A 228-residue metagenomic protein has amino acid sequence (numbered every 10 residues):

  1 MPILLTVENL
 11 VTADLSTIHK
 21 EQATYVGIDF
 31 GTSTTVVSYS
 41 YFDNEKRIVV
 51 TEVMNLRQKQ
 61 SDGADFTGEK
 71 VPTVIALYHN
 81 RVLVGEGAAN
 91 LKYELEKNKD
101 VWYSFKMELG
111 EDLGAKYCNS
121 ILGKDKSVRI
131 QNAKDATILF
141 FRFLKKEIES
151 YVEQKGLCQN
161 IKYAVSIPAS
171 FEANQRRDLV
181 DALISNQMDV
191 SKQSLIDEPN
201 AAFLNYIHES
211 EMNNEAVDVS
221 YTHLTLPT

Functional and structural regions predicted by a protein language model:
M1-I28, S33, V37, Y41 (+2 more regions): N-terminal glycine/serine-rich phosphate-binding loop of ATP-dependent small-molecule kinases, especially carbohydrate
I3-A23, Q193-Y221: Conserved phosphate-binding catalytic cores of ATP/NTP-utilizing and phosphoryl-transfer enzymes
V26-I28, I161-P168, L195-I196: Extended hydrophobic secondary-structure segments that form protein cores and membrane-embedded regions
G31-S33, V71, L77, L226: Cytosolic catalytic regions of ATP/NTP-dependent phosphoryl-transfer enzymes
T32, A169, A201, T228: Short, glycine/acidic-enriched loop or turn micro-motifs at the edges of active sites
V37-Y39, N174-L179, N205-I207: A short acidic (Asp/Glu
D43, E52-N186: Phosphate-binding loop and its immediate beta->loop->alpha context in nucleotide/phosphate-handling enzymes
T222-T228: Conserved small/polar residues in nucleotide/adenosyl-binding loops
